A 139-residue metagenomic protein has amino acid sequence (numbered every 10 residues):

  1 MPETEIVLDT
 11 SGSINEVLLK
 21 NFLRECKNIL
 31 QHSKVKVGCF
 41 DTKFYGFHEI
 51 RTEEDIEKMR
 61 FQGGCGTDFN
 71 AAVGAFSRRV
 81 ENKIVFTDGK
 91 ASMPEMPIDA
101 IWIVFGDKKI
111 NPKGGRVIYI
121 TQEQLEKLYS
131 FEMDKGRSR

Functional and structural regions predicted by a protein language model:
M1-R139: Acidic, low-complexity intrinsically disordered regions
